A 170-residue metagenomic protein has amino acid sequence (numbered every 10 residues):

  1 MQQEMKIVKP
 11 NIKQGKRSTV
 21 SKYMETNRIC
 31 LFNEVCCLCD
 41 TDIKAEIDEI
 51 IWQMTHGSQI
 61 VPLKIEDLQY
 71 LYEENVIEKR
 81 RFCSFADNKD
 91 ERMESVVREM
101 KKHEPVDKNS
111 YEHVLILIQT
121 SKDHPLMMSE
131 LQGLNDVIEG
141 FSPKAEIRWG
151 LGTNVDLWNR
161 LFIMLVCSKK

Functional and structural regions predicted by a protein language model:
M1-K170: Tubulin/FtsZ superfamily GTPase core signature
